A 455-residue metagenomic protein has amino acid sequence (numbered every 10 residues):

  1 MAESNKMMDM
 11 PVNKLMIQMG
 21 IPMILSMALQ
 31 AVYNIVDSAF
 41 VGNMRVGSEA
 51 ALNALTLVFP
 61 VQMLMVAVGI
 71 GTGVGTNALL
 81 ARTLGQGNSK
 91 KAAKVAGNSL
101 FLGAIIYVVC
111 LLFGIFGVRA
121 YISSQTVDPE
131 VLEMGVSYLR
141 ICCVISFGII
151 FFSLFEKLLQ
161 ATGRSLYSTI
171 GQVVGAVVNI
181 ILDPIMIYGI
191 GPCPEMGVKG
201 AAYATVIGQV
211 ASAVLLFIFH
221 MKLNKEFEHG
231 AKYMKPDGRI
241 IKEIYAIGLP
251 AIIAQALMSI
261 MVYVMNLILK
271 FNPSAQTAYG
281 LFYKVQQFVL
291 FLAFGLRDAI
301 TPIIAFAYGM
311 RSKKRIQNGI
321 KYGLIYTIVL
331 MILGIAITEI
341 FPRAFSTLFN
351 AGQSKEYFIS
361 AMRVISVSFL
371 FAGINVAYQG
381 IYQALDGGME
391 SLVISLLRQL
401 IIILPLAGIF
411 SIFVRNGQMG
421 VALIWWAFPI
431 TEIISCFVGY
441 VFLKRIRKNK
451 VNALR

Functional and structural regions predicted by a protein language model:
M1-G20, L80-F147, C193-G248, I304-S368 (+1 more regions): Short alpha-helical transmembrane segments in multi-pass integral membrane proteins
M7-A39, N43-G47, P60-G75, L79 (+6 more regions): N-terminal transmembrane alpha-helices
Q18-D37, I141, G175, G208-S212 (+4 more regions): Transmembrane helical elements of multi-pass membrane transporters/channels
M23, M27, A39, A78 (+16 more regions): Transmembrane alpha-helix boundary and packing residues in multipass membrane permease domains and related
A28, V32-N53, I122-P129, I185-M196 (+5 more regions): Helix-terminus/linker motif at the lipid-water interface of multi-pass membrane proteins
E49-P60, G135, L139, P273-F288 (+2 more regions): Small-residue hotspots at the loop-to-helix junctions and early N-terminal turns of transmembrane alpha-helices
L52-L112, I149-S168, A278-P342, A372-D386 (+1 more regions): Small-residue-rich hydrophobic transmembrane alpha-helices
G73, C142-Q160, S168-A176, A201-L216 (+4 more regions): Short runs within selected transmembrane alpha-helices of multi-pass transporters and secretion channels
